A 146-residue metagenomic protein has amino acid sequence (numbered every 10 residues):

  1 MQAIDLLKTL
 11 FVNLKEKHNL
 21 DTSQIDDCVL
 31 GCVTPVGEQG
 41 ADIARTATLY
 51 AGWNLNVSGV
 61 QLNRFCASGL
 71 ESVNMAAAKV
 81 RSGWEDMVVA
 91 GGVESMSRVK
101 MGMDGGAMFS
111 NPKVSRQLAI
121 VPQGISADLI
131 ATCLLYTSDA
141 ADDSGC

Functional and structural regions predicted by a protein language model:
M1-N13: Short catalytic helix/loop segments, enriched in acidic residues and glycine and frequently bearing histidine
Q2, C32-D86, G106, Q117-I125: Conserved catalytic cysteine-centered active-site region of acyl-thioester-dependent Claisen-condensing enzymes
L7, H18-N19, D42: N-terminal cofactor/phosphate-binding cores enriched in small/glycine residues, especially glycine-rich loops such as
N13-Q24, L134-L135: Phosphate/pyrophosphate-binding loops at sites that engage ATP/ADP/AMP, CoA/4′-phosphopantetheine, polyphosphate
D26-G31: Short glycine-rich phosphate-binding loop at a beta-alpha junction
R81-C133: Flexible glycine-/small-residue-enriched beta->alpha junction loops that bind anionic phosphate/pyrophosphate groups
Y136-D142: Conserved small/polar residues in nucleotide/adenosyl-binding loops
